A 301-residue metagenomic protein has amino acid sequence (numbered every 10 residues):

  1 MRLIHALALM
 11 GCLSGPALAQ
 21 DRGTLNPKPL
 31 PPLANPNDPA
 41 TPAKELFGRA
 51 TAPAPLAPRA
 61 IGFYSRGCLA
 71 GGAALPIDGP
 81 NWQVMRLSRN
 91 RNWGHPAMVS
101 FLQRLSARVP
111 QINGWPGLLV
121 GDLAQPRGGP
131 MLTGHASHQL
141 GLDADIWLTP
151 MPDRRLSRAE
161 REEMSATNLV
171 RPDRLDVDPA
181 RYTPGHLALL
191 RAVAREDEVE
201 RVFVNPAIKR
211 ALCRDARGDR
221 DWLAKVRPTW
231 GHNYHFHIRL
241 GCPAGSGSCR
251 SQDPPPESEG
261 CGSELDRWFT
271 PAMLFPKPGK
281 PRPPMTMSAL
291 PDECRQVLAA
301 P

Functional and structural regions predicted by a protein language model:
M1-L7: Bacterial N-terminal signal peptides that target proteins for export
A8-L9, L13: Hydrophobic helical h-region of N-terminal Sec-dependent signal peptides in bacterial secretory/periplasmic proteins
G15-A19: Sec/Tat signal peptide C-region and signal peptidase I cleavage site
Q20-N37, L156-P301: Catalytic cores and adjacent binding grooves of peptidoglycan-active enzymes
R22-P58: Solvent-exposed N-terminal domain segments of exported/luminal and surface proteins
A52-V120, Y182-L189, E196-V199: Active-site acidic/histidine clusters and adjacent loop/turn architecture that either coordinate catalytic ions
F101-T133, F203-K225: Extended, low-complexity, intrinsically disordered C-terminal regulatory tails of eukaryotic serine/threonine kinases
G114-L119, L140-A144, E198, H232-F236: Envelope-exposed proteins and targeting segments
